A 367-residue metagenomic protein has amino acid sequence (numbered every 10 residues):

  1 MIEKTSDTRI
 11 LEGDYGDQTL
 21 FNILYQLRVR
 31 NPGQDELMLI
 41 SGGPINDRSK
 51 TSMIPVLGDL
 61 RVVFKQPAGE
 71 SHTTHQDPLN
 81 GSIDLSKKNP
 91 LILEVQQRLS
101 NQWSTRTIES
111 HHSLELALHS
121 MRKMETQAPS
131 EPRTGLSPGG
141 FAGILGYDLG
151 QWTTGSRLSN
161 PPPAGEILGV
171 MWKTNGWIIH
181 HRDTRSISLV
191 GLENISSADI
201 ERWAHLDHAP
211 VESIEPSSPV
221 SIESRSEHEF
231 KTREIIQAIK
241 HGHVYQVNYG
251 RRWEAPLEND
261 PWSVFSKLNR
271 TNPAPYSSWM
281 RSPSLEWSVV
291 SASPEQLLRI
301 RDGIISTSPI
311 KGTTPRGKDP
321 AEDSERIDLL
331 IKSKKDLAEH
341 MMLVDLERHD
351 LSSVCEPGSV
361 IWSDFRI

Functional and structural regions predicted by a protein language model:
M1-I367: Extended alpha-helical targeting/anchoring segments, especially N-terminal organellar/secretory targeting helices
